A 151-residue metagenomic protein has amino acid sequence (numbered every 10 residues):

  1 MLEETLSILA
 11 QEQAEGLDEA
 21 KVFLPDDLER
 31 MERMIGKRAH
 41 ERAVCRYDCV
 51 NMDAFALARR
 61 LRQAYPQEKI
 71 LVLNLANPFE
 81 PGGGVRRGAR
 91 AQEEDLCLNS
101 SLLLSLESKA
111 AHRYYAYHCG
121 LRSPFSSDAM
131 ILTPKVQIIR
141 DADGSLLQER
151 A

Functional and structural regions predicted by a protein language model:
M1-A151: Macrodomain-like recognition of ADP-ribose-binding/processing modules
